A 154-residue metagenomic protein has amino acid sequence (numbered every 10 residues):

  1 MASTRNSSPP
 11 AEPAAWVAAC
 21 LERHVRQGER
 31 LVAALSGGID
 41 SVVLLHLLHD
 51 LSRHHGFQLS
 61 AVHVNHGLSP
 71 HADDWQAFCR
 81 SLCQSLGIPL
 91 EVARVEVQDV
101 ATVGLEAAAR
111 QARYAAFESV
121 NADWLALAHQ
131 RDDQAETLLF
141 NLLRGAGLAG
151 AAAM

Functional and structural regions predicted by a protein language model:
A2-M154: Core alpha/beta nucleotide-donor-binding catalytic domains of modification enzymes
